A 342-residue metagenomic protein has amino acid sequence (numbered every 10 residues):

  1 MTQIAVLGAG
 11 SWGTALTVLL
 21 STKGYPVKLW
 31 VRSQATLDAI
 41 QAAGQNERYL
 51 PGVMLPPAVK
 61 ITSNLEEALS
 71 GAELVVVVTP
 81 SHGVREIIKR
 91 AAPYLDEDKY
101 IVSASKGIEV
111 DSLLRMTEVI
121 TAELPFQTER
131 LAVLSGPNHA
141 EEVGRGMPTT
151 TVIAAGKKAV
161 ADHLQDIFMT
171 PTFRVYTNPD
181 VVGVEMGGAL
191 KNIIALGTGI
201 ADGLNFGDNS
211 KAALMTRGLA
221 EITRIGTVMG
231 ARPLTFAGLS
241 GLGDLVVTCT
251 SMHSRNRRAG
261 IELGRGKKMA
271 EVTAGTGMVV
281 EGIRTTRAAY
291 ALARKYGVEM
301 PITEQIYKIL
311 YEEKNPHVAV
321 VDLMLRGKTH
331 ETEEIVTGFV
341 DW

Functional and structural regions predicted by a protein language model:
M1-V53, K60-S63, R90: NAD(P)+-binding Rossmann beta1-loop-alpha1 motif at the extreme N-terminus of oxidoreductases
A15, A35, S63, T79-H82 (+16 more regions): Conserved active-site and cofactor/substrate-binding residues in soluble primary-metabolism enzymes
P51-K60, Q127-E129, P171-F173, V298: A short helix-to-beta-strand connector/capping loop
L55, I61-S70, L74-P148, L164: Rossmann-like NAD(P)(H) cofactor-binding subdomain of soluble oxidoreductases
G83, Y94, V119, E123-F126 (+3 more regions): Internal alpha-helical scaffold of NAD(P)-dependent oxidoreductase catalytic cores
T198-D202, T227-A237, G243-W342: NAD(P)-dependent Rossmann-like dehydrogenase/reductase catalytic/cofactor-binding core
